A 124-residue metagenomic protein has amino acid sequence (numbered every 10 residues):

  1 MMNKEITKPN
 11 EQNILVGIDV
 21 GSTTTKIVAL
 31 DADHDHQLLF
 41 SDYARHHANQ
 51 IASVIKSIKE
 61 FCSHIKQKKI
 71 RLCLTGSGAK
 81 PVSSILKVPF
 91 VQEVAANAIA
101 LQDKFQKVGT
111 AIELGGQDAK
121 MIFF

Functional and structural regions predicted by a protein language model:
M1-N10: A short, basic/flexible loop-to-alpha-helix module at the beginning of a structural domain
I14-S53: Short glycine-rich, Thr/Ser-proximal phosphate-binding strand/loop in the N-terminal lobe of ATP-dependent enzymes
L15-D19, R71-C73, G109-I112: Short glycine-aspartate micro-motif
I18-T23, G76-S77, L114-D118: A short acidic Gly-Thr/Ser loop motif
Y43-H46, F61-A95, F123: Short beta-strand-loop/turn "lid" adjacent to the catalytic site in phosphate-handling enzymes
Q50-H64: Short, well-ordered amphipathic alpha-helical segments that serve as non-catalytic structural scaffolds within diverse
I55-K59, A79, A98-Q102: Predominant activation on well-ordered alpha-helical scaffold segments within soluble catalytic domains
S83-F124: Phosphate-binding/catalytic loop of phosphoryl-transfer enzymes
